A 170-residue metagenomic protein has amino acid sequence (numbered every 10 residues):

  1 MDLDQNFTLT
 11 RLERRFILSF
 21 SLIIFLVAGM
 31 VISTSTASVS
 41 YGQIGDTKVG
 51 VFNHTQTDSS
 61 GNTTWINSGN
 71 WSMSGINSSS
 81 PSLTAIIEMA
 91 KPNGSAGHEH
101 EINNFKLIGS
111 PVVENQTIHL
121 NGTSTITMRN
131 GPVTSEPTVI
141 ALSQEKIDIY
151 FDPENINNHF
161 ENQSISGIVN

Functional and structural regions predicted by a protein language model:
M1-S38: Secretory targeting signatures
A37-S82, E161-N170: N-terminal segment immediately downstream of the Sec signal-peptide cleavage site in secreted/extracellular proteins
Q43-D46, N77-S79, E114-Q116, P132 (+1 more regions): Solvent-exposed loop and beta-edge segments used for protein-protein assembly and interaction
G45, G50, A85, L120-G122 (+1 more regions): Generic recognition of long tandem-repeat/solenoid scaffolds
N53-D58, E88-P92, D152-E154: Short, flexible beta-strand-to-coil junctions
T64-R129: Predominantly extracellular/secreted and cell-surface proteins with exposed, flexible low-complexity segments
N121-M128, V133-E154: Extracytosolic low-complexity repeat regions of secreted or lipid-anchored proteins
Q144-N170: C-terminal partner/receptor-binding element of secreted or periplasmic proteins
